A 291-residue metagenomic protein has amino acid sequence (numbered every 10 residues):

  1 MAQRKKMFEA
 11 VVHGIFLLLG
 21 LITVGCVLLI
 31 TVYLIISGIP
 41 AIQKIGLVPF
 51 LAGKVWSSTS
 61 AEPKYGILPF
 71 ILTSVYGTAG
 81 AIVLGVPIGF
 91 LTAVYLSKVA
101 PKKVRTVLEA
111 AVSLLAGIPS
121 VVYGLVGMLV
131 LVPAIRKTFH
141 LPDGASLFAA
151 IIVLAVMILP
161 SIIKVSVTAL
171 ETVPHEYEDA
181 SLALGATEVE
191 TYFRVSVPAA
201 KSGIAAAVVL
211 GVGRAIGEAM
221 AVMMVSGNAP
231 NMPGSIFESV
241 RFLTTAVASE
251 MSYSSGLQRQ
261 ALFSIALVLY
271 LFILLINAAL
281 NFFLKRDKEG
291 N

Functional and structural regions predicted by a protein language model:
M1-L68, L72-V75, F263-V268, L275-N291: N-terminal, non-cleaved signal-anchor transmembrane helix
H13, I88-G127, N291: Cytoplasmic-entry segments and transmembrane alpha-helices of multi-pass inner-membrane transporters
I67-Y95: Transmembrane alpha-helix signature in integral membrane proteins
S113-A155: Generic hydrophobic transmembrane alpha-helix motif, especially the helices
P119, L184-G185, P198: Glycine/proline-centered hinge or cleavage motifs at structural transition points of membrane proteins
V165-S166, E188-M224: Transmembrane alpha-helices
V167-E171, H175, L182, S249-N291: C-terminal transmembrane helix and the adjacent membrane-cytosol boundary/short C-terminal tail of inner/organellar
V222-L269: Interhelical loop and adjacent transmembrane-helix boundary motif in polytopic membrane transport permeases
